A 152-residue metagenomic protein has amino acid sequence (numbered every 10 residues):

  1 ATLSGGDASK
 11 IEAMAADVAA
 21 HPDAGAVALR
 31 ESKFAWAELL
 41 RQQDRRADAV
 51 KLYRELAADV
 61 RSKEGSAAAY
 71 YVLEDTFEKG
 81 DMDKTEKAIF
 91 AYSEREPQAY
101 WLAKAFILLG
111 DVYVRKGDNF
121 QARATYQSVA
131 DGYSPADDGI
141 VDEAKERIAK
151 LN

Functional and structural regions predicted by a protein language model:
A1-N152: Acidic, polar-rich low-complexity tracts and alpha-helical solenoid repeat scaffolds
